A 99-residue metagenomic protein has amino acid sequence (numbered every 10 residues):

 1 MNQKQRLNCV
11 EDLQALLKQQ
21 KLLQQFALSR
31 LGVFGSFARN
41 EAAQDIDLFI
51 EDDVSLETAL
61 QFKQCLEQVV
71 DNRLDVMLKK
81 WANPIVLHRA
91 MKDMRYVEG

Functional and structural regions predicted by a protein language model:
M1-G32, A38-A43, E51-G99: Catalytic core of pol beta-like nucleotidyltransferases
